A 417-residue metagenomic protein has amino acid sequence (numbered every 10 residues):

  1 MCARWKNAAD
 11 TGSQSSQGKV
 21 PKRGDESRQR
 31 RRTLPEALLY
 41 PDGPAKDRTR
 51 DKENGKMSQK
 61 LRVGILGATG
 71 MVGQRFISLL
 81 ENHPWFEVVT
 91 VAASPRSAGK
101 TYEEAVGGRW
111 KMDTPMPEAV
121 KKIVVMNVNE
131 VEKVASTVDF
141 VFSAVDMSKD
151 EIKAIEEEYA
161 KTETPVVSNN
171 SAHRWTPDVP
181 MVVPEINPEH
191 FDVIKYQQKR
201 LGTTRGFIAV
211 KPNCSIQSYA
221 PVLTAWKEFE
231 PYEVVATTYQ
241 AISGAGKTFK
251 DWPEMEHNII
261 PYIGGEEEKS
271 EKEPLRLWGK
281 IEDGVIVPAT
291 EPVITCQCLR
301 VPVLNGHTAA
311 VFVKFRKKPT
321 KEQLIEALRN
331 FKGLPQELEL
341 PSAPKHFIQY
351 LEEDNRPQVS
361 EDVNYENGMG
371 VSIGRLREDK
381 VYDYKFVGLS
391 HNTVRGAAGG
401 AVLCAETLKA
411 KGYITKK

Functional and structural regions predicted by a protein language model:
C2-D51: Sequence/structural signature of beta-propeller domains
W5, Y40, M147, F315-K317 (+1 more regions): Non-catalytic surface loops within mature trypsin-like serine protease
D10-S13, E26-R31, T203-F207, P288-V293: Glycine-rich, flexible loop segments associated with nucleotide phosphate handling
S15-Q17, P184-K195, L275-D283: Short regulatory "switch" loops immediately downstream of catalytic or recognition motifs within protein catalytic
R32, K60-R62, K385: Residues that mark the start of a beta-strand
G55-P261, P292-V293, Y365, V371-S372 (+2 more regions): N-terminal Rossmann-like NAD(P) cofactor-binding subdomain of oxidoreductases, focused on the glycine-rich
S243-K417: Charged docking surfaces used in two-component/phosphorelay signaling
